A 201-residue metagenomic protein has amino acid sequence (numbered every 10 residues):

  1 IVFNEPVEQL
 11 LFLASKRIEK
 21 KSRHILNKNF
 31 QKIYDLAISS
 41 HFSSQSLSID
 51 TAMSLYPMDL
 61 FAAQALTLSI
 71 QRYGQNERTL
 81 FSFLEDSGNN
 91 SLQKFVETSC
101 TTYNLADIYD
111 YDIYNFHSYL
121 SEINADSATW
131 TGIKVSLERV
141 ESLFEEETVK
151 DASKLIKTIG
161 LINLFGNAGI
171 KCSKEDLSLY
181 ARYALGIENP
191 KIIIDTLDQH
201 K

Functional and structural regions predicted by a protein language model:
I1-F95: Conserved P-loop NTPase catalytic core
P6, N104-D107, S173: Helix N-terminus capping/helix-initiation residues
I25-K28, Q75, T79, Y111 (+3 more regions): Alpha-helix boundary/N-cap detector
F30-D35, T101-T102, D176-S178: A glycine-rich phosphate-binding loop feature that marks nucleotide/adenosyl-phosphate handling sites
F42-L47, L60-Q64, I133-E138, S173-S178: Short acidic (Asp/Glu) and glycine-rich catalytic loops that position anionic groups and cofactors
L55-F61, A128-G132, K150-K154, G169-C172: Helix-boundary capping/turn motifs
S82-E145: Long, low-complexity, charged/polar intrinsically disordered regions in eukaryotic proteins
E141-K201: Terminal-proximal interaction/regulatory segments of ATP-powered molecular machines
